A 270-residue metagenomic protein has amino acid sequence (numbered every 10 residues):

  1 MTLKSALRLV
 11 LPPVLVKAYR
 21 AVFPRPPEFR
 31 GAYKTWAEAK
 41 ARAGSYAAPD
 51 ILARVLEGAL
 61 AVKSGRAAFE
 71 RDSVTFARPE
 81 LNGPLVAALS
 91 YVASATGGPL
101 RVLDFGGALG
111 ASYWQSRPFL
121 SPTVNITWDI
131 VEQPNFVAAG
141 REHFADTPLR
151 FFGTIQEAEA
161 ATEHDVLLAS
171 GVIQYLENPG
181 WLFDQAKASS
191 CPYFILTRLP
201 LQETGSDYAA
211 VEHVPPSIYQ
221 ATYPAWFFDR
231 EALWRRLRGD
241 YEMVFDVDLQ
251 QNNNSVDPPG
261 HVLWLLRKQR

Functional and structural regions predicted by a protein language model:
M1-Y46: Membrane-proximal basic amphipathic "stem/tether" segments
A43-G98: Class I SAM-dependent methyltransferase Rossmann-like catalytic core, especially the SAM/SAH-binding loop
G98-L109: Conserved class I S-adenosyl-L-methionine
G107-I155: Class I SAM-dependent methyltransferase SAM/SAH-binding core
D165-P179: A short SAM/SAH-binding and catalytic strip from SAM-dependent methyltransferases
Y175-S189, L196: A short, conserved alpha-helix within the catalytic core of class I
S190-G205: Conserved beta-strand signature within the Rossmann-like core of class I S-adenosyl-L-methionine
Q220-V247: Short alpha-helix
